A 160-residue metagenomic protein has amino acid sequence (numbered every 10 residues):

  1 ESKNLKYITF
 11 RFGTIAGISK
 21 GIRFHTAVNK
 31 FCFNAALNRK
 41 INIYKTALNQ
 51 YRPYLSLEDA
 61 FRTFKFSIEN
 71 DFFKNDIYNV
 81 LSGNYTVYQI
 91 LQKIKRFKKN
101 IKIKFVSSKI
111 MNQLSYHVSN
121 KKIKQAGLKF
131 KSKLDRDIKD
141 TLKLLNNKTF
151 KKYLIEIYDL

Functional and structural regions predicted by a protein language model:
E1-R52, L57-R62, I94: NAD(P)-dependent short-chain dehydrogenase/reductase
R39-L160: C-terminal substrate-binding subdomain of Rossmann-fold SDR/epimerase-dehydratase oxidoreductases
